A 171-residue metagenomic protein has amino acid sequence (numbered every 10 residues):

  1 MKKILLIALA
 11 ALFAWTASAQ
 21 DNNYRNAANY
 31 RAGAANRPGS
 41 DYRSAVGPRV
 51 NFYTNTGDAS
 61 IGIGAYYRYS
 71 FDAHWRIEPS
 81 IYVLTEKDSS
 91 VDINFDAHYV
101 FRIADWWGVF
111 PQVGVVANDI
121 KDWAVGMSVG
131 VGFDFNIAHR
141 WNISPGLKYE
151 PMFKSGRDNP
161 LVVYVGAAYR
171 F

Functional and structural regions predicted by a protein language model:
M1-I4, Q20: Positively charged n-region of N-terminal signal peptides that target proteins for export
A10-S18: Hydrophobic h-region of N-terminal signal peptides that target proteins for export in Gram-negative bacteria
Q20-I77, V83: Short glycine/proline- and aromatic-enriched beta-strand/turn motifs that initiate or cap beta-hairpins
N23, N159-F171: Outer-membrane beta-barrel "beta-signal"
G39-R43, T56-S60, E86-D92, I120-G126 (+1 more regions): Transmembrane beta-barrel outer-membrane domains
G64-S144, Y169-F171: Gram-negative (and chloroplast) outer-membrane scaffold detector with strong preference for beta-barrel transmembrane
R140-W141, M152-R157: Short, exposed beta-strand-loop hairpins at the edges of beta-sheets in extracellular/periplasmic proteins
K148: C-terminal binding/interaction regions
